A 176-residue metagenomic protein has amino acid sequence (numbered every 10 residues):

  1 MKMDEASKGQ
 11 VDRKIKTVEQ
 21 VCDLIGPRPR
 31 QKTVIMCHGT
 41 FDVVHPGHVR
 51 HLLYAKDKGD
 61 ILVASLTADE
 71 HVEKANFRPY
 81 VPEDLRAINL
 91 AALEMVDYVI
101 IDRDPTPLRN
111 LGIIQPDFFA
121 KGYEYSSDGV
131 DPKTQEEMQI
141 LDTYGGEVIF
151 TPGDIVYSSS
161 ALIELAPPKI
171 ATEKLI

Functional and structural regions predicted by a protein language model:
M1-I176: Nucleotidyltransferase catalytic core that binds NTPs
